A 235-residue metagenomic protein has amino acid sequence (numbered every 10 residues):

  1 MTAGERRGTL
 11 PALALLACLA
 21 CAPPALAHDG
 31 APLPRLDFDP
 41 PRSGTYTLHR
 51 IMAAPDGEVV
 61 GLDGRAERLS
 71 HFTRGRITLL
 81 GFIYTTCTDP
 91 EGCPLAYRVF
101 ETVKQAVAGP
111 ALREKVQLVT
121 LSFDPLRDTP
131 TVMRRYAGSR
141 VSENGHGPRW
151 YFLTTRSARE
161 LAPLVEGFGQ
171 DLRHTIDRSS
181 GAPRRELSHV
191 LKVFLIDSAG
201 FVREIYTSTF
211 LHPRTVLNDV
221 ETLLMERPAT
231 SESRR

Functional and structural regions predicted by a protein language model:
M1-D56, V60, R234-R235: N-terminal targeting signals for export/organelle localization
H28-L33, P130-T131, W150-P163, R185-V193 (+2 more regions): Periplasmic c-type cytochrome electron-transfer domains
M52-A54, F72-L79, R113-V116, D128 (+2 more regions): Extracytoplasmic
L69-A96: Short active-site neighborhood of thiol/selenol oxidoreductases, capturing the structured segment around
T85-P90, T120-D124, R149-F152, L191 (+1 more regions): Second-shell loop/turn segments in exported
L95-L164: Structural microenvironment flanking redox-active thiols in thiol-disulfide oxidoreductases
E166-R235: Thiol-/selenol-based redox modules, centered on thioredoxin-like and closely related oxidoreductase domains
